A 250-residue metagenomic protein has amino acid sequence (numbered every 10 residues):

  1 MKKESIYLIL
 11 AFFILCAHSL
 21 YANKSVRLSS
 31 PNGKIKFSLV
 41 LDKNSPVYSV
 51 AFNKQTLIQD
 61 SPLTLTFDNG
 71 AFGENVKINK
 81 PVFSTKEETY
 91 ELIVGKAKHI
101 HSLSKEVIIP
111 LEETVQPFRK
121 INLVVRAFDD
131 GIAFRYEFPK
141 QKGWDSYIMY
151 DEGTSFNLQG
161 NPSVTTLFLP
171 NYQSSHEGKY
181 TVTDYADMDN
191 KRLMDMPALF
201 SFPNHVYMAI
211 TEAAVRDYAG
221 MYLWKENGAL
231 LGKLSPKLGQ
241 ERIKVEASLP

Functional and structural regions predicted by a protein language model:
M1-S25: Bacterial Sec-dependent N-terminal signal peptides
S25-P250: N-terminal accessory beta-strand-rich subdomains and adjacent acidic, glycine-rich linkers that precede catalytic cores
